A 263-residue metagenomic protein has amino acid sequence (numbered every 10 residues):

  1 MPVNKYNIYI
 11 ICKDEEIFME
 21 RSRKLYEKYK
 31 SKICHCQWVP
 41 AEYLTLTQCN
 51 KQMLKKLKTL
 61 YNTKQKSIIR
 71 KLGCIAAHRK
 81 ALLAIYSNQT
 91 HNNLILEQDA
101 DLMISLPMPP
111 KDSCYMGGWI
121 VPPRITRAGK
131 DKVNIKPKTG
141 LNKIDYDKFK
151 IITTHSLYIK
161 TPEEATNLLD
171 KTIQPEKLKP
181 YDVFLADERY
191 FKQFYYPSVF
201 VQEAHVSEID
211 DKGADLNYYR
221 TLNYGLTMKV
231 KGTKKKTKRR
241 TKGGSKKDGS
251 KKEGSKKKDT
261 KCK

Functional and structural regions predicted by a protein language model:
P2-L96, A100-R239, C262: An acidic/histidine-cluster motif and surrounding catalytic segment that typifies divalent-metal-assisted enzyme active
G232, R239, G243-G244, D248-G249 (+2 more regions): Small-residue-biased low-complexity repeat regions
